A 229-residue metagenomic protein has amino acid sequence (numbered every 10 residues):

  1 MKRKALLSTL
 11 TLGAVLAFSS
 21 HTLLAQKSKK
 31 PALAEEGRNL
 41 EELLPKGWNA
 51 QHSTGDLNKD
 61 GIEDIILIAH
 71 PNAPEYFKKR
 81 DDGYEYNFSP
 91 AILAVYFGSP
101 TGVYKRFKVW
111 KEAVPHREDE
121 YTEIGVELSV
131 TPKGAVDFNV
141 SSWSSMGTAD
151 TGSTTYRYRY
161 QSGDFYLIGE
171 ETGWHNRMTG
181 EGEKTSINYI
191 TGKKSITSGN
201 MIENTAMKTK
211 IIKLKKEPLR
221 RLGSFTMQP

Functional and structural regions predicted by a protein language model:
M1-L10: Bacterial N-terminal signal peptides that target proteins for export
T9-S19: Bacterial N-terminal signal peptides
H21-A25: Sec/Tat signal peptide C-region and signal peptidase I cleavage site
Q26-P45, T101-E120: Blade-edge motifs of beta-propeller repeat domains
E42-L43, F77-F88, S145-D150, M178: Short consensus segments that form the blades of beta-propeller domains, in both extracellular/periplasmic
L57-A69, T131-V140: Acidic/hydrophobic-patterned starts of short beta strands in beta-sheet-rich repeat architectures
P74-W110, Y158-Y160: Beta-propeller blade repeat segments, especially FG-GAP/WD-type strand-to-loop junctions in 6- to 7-bladed propeller
G125-P229: Acidic, small-residue rich beta-repeat scaffolds with periodic aromatic anchors
